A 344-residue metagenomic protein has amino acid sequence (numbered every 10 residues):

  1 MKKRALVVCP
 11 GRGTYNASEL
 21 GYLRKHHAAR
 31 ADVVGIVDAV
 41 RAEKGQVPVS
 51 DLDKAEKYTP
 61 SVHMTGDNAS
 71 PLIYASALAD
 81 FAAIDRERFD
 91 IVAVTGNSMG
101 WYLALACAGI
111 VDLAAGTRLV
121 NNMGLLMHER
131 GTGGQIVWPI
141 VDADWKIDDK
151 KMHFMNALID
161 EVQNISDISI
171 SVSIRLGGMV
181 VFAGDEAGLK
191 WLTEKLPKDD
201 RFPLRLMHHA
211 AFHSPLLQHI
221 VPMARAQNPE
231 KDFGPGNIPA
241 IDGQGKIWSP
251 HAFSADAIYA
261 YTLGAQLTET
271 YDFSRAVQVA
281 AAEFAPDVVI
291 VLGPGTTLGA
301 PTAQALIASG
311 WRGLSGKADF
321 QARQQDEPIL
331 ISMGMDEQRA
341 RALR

Functional and structural regions predicted by a protein language model:
K2-T95, F182: Helix-rich "cap/lid" substructures immediately adjacent to catalytic or cofactor-binding pockets
P10-R12, M99, L292-P294: Glycine-rich beta-strand-to-loop/alpha-helix junction loops that act as flexible
G11, L298-E337: Short acidic, glycine/proline-enriched helix-loop-strand junctions
A17-E19, L192, G299-T302: Short glycine-/acidic-enriched loop or helix-start segments at secondary-structure transitions that form or flank
G21-A28, A82, A108-N122, H153-L158 (+1 more regions): A glycine- and small-aliphatic-rich helix-loop capping segment at beta-alpha/alpha-beta transitions that lines
A77, V92-G100, A104, A108 (+1 more regions): Gly/Ala-rich beta-loop-alpha elbow adjacent to hydrolase catalytic centers
A108-D256: Alpha/beta catalytic cores of group-transfer enzymes, especially the acyltransferase/condensing modules of polyketide
F202-L292, T297-A300, E327-L343: Acyltransferase
